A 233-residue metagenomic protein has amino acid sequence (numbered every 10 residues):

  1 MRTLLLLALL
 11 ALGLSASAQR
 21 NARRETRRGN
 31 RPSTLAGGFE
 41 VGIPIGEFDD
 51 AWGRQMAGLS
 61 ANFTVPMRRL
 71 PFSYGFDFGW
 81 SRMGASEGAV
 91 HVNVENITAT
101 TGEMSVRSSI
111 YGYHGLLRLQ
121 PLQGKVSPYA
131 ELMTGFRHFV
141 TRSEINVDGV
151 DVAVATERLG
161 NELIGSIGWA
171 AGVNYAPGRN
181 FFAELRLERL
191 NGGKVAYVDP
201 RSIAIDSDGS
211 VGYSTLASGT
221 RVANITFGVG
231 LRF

Functional and structural regions predicted by a protein language model:
M1-R31: Cleavable N-terminal export/targeting peptides
Q19-R68, A217, V222-F233: Short glycine/proline- and aromatic-enriched beta-strand/turn motifs that initiate or cap beta-hairpins
E40-F48, M83-A85, F136-T141, G192-K194: Sequence/structural signature of outer-membrane beta-barrel proteins
I45-D50, T98-S105, D151-L159, V211-A217: Extracellular loop and loop/strand-boundary signature of outer-membrane beta-barrel proteins
R54-M56, V90-I97, I145-V154, D199-D208: Flexible, surface-exposed loop regions and adjacent strand-edge segments of Gram-negative outer-membrane beta-barrel
T64-G149, Y175, T220-F233: Gram-negative (and chloroplast) outer-membrane scaffold detector with strong preference for beta-barrel transmembrane
V154-A176: A contiguous pocket-lining binding segment that forms or flanks enzyme active sites
P177-F233: Predominantly the C-terminal beta-signal and adjacent terminal strand-loop region of outer-membrane beta-barrel
